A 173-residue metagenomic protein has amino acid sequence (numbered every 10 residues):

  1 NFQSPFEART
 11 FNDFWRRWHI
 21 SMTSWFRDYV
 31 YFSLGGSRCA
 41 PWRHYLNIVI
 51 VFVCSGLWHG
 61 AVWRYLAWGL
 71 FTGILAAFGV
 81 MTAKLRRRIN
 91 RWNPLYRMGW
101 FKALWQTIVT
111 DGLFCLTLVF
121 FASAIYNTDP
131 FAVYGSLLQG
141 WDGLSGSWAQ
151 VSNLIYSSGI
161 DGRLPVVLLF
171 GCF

Functional and structural regions predicted by a protein language model:
S4, A8-R27, Y31-F173: Non-catalytic, membrane-anchoring transmembrane segments at the edges
